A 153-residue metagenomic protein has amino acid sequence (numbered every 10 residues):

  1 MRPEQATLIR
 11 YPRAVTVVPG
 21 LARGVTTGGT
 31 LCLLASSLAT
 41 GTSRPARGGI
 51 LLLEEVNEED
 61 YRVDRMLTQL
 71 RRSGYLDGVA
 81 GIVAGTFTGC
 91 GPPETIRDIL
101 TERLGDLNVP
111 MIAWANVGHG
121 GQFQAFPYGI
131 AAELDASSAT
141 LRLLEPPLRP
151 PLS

Functional and structural regions predicted by a protein language model:
M1-I9, S36-A39, S43, T68 (+4 more regions): Generic secondary-structure signature for well-ordered alpha-helical cores
M1-L33: Conserved anion/nucleotide-ligand pocket segment
G20-A22, T27-G29, S37, R44-G48 (+1 more regions): Short gly/pro-enriched beta-turn/loop segments at secondary-structure junctions
G28-G29, A35-L38, E54-E55, A113 (+2 more regions): Pocket-edge structural micro-motifs
G28-G29, S36, G78, G89 (+2 more regions): Generic structural "secondary-structure junction" signal
G41-I96: Internal helical hairpin/lid segments
T86-S153: ATP/nucleoside-binding phosphotransfer catalytic cores, i.e., glycine-rich phosphate-binding loops
